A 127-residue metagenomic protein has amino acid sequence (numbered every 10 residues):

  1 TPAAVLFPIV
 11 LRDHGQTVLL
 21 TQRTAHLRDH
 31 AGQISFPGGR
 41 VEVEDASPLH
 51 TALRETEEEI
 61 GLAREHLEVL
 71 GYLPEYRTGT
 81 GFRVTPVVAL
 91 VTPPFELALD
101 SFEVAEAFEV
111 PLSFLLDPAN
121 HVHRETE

Functional and structural regions predicted by a protein language model:
P2-F36: N-terminal strand-loop-strand
H26, R40-E127: Unchanged
